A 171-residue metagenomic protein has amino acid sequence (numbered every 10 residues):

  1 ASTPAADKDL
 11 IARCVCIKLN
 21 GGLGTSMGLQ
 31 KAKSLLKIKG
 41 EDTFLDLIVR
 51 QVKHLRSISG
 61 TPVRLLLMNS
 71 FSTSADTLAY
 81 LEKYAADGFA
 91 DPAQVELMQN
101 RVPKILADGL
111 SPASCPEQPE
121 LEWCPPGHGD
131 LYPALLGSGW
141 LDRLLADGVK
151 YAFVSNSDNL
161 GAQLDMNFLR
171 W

Functional and structural regions predicted by a protein language model:
S2-V15, S26-W171: Domain-scale recognition of functional cores that engage charged ligands
